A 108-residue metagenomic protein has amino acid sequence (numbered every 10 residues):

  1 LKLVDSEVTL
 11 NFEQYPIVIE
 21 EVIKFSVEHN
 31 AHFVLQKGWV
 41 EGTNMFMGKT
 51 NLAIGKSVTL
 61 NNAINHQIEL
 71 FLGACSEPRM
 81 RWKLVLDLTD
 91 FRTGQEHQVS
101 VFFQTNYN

Functional and structural regions predicted by a protein language model:
L1-L72, S76-R81, H97-Y107: Contiguous segments within soluble domain cores/interaction surfaces
L84-S100: Short, exposed beta-strand-loop hairpins at the edges of beta-sheets in extracellular/periplasmic proteins
